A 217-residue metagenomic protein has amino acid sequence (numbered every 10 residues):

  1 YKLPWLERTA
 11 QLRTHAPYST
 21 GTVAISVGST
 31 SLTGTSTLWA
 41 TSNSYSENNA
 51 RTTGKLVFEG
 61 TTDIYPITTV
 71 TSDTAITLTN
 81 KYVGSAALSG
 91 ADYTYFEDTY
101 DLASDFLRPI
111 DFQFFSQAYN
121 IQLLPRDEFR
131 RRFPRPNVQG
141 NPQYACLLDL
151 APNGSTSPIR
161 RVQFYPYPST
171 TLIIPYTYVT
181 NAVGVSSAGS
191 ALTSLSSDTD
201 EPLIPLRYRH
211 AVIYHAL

Functional and structural regions predicted by a protein language model:
Y1-T30, T37-L217: Glycine-enriched, solvent-exposed interface loops adjoining structured elements
